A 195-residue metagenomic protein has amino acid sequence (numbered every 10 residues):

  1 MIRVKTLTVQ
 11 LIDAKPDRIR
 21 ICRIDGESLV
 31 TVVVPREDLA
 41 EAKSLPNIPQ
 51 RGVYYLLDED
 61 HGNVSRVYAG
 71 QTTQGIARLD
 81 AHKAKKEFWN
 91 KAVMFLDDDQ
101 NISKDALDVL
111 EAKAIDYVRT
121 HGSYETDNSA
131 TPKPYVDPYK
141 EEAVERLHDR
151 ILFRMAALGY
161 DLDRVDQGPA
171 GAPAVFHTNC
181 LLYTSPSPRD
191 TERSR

Functional and structural regions predicted by a protein language model:
M1-I48, E59-H61, K83-G168, A172-L181: Aromatic/basic micro-patches that form nucleic-acid/chromatin recognition or nuclease catalytic surfaces
V33, A69-T72, S185: Short amphipathic beta-strand/extended segments with alternating polar/hydrophobic composition
L39, A77, P186: Sparse, context-dependent recognition of short Cys/His-centered cofactor- or disulfide-binding micro-motifs
V53-F88: GIY-YIG-like beta-to-alpha core
Y183-D190: Conserved small/polar residues in nucleotide/adenosyl-binding loops
